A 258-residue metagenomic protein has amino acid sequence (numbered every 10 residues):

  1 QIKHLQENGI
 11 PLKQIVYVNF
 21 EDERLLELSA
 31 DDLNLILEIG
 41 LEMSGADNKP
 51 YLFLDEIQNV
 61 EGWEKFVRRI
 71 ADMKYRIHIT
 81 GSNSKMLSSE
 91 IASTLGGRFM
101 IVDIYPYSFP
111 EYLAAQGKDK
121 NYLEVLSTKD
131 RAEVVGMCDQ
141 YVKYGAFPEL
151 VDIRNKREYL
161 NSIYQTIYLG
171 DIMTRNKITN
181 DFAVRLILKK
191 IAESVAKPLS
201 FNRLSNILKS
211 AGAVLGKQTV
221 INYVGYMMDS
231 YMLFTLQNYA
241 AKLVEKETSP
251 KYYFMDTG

Functional and structural regions predicted by a protein language model:
Q1-L12: P-loop NTPase Walker A phosphate-binding motif
Q14, D152-G258: Accessory nucleic acid-recognition modules appended to NTPase machines
V16-P50: Short glycine-rich substrate-engagement loop in P-loop NTPases that contacts/grips substrate
R24-L26, I57-E61, M86-L87: Catalytic P-loop NTPase motifs of RecA-like helicase/translocase cores
S44-W63: Conserved P-loop NTPase "ATPase switch" module shared by AAA+ and STAND
Q58-H78: Conserved Walker B catalytic segment
R76-S82, D103: Structural recognition of the conserved hydrophobic beta-strand(s) that form the central parallel beta-sheet of P-loop
E90-P198: Interdomain motor-coupling "hinge/lid" segment immediately C-terminal to the ATP-binding subdomain of NTP-driven enzymes
